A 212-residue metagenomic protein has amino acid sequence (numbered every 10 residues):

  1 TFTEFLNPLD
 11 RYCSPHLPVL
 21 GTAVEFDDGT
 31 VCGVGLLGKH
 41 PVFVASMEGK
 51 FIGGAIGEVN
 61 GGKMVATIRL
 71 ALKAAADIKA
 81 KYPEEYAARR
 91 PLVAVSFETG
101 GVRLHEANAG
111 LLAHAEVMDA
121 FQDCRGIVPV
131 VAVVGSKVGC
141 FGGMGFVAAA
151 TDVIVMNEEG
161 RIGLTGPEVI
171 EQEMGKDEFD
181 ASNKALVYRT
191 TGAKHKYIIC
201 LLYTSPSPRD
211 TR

Functional and structural regions predicted by a protein language model:
T1-V34: Extended amphipathic alpha-helical scaffolds
K39-E48, K63-V102: A structural preference for short, pocket-lining loop segments at secondary-structure junctions
V59-A71, K81-P83, T99-Q122, C140-A149: Thiamine diphosphate
E98-N108, C124-P167: Glycine-rich beta-to-alpha active-site loop
V147, H195-K196: Well-formed, non-transmembrane alpha-helical positions, independent of function
E159, P167-L186: Active-site phosphate/oxyanion-binding loops
A193-K194, L201: C-terminal binding/interaction regions
Y203-R212: Single conserved hydrophobic/aromatic residue that forms the stacking wall/gate of nucleotide- or nucleobase-binding
